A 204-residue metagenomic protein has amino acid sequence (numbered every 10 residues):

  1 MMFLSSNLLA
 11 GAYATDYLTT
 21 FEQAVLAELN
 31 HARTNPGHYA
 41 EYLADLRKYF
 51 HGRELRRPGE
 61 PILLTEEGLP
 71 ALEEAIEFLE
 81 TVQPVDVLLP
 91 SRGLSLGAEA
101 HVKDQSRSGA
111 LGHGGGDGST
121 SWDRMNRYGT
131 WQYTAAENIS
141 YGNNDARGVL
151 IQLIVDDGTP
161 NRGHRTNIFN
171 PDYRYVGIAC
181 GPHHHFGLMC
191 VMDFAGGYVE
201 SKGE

Functional and structural regions predicted by a protein language model:
A10-A14: Boundary at the C-terminal end of the N-terminal hydrophobic targeting segment
T15-Y128, R165, P171: Short, well-ordered surface patches within globular domains
S91-V199: A well-ordered secondary-structure block
S201-E204: Extracytoplasmic and endomembrane cell-envelope/extracellular-matrix remodeling and assembly machinery
